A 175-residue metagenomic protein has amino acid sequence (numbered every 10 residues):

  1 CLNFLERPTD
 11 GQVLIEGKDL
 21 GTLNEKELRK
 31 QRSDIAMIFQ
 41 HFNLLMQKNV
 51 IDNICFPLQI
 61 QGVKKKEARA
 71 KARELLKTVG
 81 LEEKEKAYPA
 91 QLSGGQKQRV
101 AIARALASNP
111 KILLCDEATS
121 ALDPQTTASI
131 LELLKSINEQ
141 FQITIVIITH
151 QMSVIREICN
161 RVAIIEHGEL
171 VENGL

Functional and structural regions predicted by a protein language model:
C1-F141, I145-V154, I158-C159, I164: ABC family nucleotide-binding domain
N173-G174: ABC ATPase "signature
